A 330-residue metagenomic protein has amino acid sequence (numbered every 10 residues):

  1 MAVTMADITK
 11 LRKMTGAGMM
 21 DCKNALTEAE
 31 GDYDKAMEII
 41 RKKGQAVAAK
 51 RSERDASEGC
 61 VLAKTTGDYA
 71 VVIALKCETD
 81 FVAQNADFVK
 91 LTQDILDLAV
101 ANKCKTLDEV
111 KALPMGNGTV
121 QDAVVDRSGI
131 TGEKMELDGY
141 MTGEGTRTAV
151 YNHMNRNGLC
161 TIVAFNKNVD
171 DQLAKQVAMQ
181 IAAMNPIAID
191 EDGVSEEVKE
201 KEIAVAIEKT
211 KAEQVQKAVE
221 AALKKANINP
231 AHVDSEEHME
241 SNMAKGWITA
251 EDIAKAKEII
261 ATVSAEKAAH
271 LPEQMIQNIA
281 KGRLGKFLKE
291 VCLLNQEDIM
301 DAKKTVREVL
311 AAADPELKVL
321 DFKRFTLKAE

Functional and structural regions predicted by a protein language model:
A2-E330: N-terminal assembly/interaction segments in proteins that build large macromolecular machines
